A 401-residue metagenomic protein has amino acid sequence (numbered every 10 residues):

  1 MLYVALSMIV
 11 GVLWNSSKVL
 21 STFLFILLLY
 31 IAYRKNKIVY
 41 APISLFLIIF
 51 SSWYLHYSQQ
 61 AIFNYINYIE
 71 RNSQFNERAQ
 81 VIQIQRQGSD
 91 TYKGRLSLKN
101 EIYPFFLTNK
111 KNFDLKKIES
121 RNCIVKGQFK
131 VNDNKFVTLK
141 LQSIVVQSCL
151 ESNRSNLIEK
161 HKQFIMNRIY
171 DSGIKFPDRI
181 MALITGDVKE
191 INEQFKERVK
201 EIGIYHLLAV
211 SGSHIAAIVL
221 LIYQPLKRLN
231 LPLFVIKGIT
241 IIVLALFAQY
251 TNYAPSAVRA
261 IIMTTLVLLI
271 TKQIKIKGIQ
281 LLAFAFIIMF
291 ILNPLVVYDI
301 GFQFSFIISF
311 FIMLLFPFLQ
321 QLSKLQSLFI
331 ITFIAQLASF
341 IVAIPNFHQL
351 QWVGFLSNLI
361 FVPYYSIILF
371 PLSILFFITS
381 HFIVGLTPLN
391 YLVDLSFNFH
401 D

Functional and structural regions predicted by a protein language model:
M1, L150-K160, D178-E190, Q249-S256 (+4 more regions): Hydrophobic alpha-helical transmembrane segments
M1-I66, R78, P225-V235, F311-D401: Transmembrane helix-bundle segments that form internal channels/tunnels in multi-pass membrane proteins, characterized
M1-L207: Hydrophobic secondary-structure signal with a strong preference for alpha-helical segments in membranes
Y3, V19-L20, N36-Y40, F195-F355: Hydrophobic alpha-helical transmembrane segments in multi-pass membrane proteins
N167, E197, L244, V267 (+5 more regions): Short amphipathic alpha-helical coupling elements at transmembrane boundaries
D171, V188, K227-L231, Y250 (+1 more regions): Amphipathic alpha-helical interaction elements
A182-G186, I241, L392-L395: Short acidic/histidine-centered micro-motifs embedded in hydrophobic/aromatic stretches that mark compact functional
